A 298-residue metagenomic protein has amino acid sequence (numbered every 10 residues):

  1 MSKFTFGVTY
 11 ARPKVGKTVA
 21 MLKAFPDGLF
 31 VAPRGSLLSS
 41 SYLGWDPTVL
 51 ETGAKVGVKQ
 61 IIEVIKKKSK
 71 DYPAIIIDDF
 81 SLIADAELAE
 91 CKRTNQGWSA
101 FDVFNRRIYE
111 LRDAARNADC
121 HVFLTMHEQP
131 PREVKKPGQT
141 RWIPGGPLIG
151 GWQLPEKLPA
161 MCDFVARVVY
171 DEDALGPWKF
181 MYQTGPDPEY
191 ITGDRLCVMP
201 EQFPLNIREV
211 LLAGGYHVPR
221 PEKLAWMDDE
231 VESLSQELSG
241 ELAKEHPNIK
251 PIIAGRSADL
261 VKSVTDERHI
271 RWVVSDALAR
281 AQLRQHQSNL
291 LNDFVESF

Functional and structural regions predicted by a protein language model:
S2, P13-K14, V122-Q202: Phosphate-binding/switch region of NTP-binding enzymes
S2-K70, L82, V295: Conserved P-loop
T5-G7, Y42-T52, I61-V64, D173-A225: P-loop/Walker A phosphate-binding loop and immediately adjacent motor/lid segment at beta-alpha junctions
A11, V15-K17, Q202, A213-F298: Interfaces that engage single-stranded nucleic acids at replication/repair/recombination sites
V19, S40-S41, A86-E87, E133-K135 (+1 more regions): Short glycine-/acidic-enriched loop or helix-start segments at secondary-structure transitions that form or flank
G28, P73, C120-H121, D163: Conserved acidic residues
K70, A118, A160: Structured loop/turn residues at beta-strand edges in well-structured enzyme cores
A74, D79-E156: P-loop NTPase motor core
